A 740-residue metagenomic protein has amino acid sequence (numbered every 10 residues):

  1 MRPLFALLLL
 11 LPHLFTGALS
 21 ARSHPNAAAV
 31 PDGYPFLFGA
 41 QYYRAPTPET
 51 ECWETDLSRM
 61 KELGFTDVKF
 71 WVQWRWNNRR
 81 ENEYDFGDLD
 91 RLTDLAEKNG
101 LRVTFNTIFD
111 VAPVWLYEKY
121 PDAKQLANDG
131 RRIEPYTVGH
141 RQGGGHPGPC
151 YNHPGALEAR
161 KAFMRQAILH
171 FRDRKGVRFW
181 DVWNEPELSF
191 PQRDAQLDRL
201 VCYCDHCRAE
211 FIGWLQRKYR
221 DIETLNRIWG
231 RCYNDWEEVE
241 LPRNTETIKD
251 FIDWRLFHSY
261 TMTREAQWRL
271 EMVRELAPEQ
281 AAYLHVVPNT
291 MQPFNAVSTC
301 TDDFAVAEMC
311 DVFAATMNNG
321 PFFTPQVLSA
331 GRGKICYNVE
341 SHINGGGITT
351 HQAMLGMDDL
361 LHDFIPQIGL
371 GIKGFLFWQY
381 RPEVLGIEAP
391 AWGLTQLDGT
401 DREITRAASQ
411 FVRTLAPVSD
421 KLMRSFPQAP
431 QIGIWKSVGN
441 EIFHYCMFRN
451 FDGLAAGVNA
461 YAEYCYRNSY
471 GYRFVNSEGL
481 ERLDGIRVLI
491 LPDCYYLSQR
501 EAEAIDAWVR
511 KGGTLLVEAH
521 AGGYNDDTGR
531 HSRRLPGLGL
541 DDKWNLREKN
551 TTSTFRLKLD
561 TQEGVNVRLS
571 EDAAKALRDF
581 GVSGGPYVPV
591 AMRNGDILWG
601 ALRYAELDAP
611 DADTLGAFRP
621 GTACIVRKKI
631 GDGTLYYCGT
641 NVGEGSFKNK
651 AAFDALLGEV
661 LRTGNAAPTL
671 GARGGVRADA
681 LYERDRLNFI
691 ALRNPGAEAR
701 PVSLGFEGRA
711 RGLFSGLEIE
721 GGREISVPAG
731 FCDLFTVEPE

Functional and structural regions predicted by a protein language model:
A21-D67, R79, D94, K421-M423: N-terminal carbohydrate-binding accessory modules
F38-E49, W71-G87, Q142-K161, L200 (+7 more regions): The substrate-binding groove and active-site-proximal loops of carbohydrate-active enzymes, especially glycoside
T47-E62, K161-Q166, F294-A305, G356-F364 (+1 more regions): Short, acidic/polar
E54-E62, D67-P135, R165-I168, R269-L276: Aromatic-lined substrate-binding rim segments of carbohydrate-active enzymes
N128-V312, Q326: Polysaccharide-binding and catalytic clefts of secreted carbohydrate-active enzymes
A277, Y283-A460, N550, R556-G564 (+5 more regions): Hydrophobic targeting/anchoring helices
M291-P293, E463-R482: A short, well-structured beta->alpha microelement
G356, P492-E740: A conserved amphipathic helix/loop scaffold that creates a polar/acidic microenvironment used either to coordinate
